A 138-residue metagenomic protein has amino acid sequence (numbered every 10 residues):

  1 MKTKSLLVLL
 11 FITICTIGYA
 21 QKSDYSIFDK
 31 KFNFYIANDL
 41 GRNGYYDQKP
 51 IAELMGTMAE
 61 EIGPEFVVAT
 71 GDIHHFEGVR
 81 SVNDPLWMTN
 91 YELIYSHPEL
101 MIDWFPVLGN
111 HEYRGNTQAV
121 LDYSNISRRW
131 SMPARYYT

Functional and structural regions predicted by a protein language model:
S5-I14: Sec-dependent N-terminal signal peptides
L9, L40, S124-R128: Generic anion/oxyanion-binding catalytic loop in active/binding sites
G18-P85, R129, P133-Y136: N-terminal active-site segment of His-dependent metallophosphoesterases
S26-F28, N33, H75-T138: Extended active-site neighborhood of metal-dependent phosphoesterases/phosphodiesterases
